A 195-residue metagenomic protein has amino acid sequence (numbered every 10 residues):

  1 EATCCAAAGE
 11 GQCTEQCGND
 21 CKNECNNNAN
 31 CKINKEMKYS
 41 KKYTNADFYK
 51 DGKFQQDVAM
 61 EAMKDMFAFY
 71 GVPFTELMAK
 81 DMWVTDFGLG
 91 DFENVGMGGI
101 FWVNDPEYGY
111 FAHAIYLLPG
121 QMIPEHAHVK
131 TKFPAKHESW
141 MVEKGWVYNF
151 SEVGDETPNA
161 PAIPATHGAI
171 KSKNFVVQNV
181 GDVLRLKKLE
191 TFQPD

Functional and structural regions predicted by a protein language model:
A2-N34: Secreted, short cysteine-rich peptides and small extracellular cysteine-rich domains stabilized by multiple disulfide
M37-F111, T166: A short, N-terminal "cap"/entry segment at the start of jelly-roll beta-barrel domains of the cupin/DSBH fold
K38-Y39, V153-N179, D195: Double-stranded beta-helix
G96, A114-P134, V153-E156, V183-K187: Conserved short histidine dyad/triad with adjacent acidic residue
I100-A112, I123-S139, N179: A short beta-loop-beta micro-motif enriched in histidine and acidic residues
H113, H137-E138, V147, D182 (+1 more regions): Generic beta-strand structural signal
L118-G120, K173-D195: Conserved metal-binding segment of the jelly-roll/cupin
L118-P119, A135-T157, P161-G168: Glycine- and acidic-residue-biased ligand/ion/polar-headgroup-sensing regions
